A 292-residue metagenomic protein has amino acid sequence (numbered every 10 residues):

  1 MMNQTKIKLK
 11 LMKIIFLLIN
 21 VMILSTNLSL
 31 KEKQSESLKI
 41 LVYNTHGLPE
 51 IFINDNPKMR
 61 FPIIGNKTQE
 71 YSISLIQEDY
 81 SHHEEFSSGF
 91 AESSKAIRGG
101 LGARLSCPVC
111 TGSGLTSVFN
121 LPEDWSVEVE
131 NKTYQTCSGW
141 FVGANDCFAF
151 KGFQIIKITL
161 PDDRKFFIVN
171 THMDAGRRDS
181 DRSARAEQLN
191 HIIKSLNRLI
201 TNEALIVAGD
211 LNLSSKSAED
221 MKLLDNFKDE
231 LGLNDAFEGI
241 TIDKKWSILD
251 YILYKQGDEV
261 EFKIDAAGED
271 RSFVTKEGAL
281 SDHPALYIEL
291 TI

Functional and structural regions predicted by a protein language model:
K8-I14, I19, T26-G89, C107-T111 (+5 more regions): N-terminal, active-site-proximal structural segment of metallo-dependent hydrolase catalytic domains
K33, G152-T171, D181-K222: His/acidic metal-ligating clusters that form di-metal
H46, Y80, H172-D174, L211-S214 (+1 more regions): Catalytic metal-binding/acid-base residues of hydrolase active sites
L48-I51, H82-E85, S106-T116, G176-R178 (+2 more regions): Short catalytic/ligand-binding loop motif for oxyanion handling, primarily in non-cytosolic enzymes, centered on
F52-N56, G143-A144, D179-A184: Short, solvent-exposed loop/turn segments at secondary-structure boundaries
I73-F167, T171-M173, I264-D270: Structured beta-strand-rich core segments of catalytic domains in phosphoester-bond hydrolases
L196-I206, L213-I292: Metal-dependent phosphoester-hydrolase catalytic domains
